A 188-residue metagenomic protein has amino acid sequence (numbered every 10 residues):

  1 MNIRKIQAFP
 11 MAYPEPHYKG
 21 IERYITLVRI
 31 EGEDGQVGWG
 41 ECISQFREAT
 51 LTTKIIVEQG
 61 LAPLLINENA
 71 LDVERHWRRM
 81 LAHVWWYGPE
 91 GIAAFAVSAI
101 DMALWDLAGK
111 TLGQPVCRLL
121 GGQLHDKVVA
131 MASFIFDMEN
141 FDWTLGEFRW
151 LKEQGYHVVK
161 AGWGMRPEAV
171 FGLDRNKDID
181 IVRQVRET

Functional and structural regions predicted by a protein language model:
M1-W39, I43-F46: Structured beta-strand/loop patches that form or line metal/cofactor-binding pockets in enzymes
K19-I21, G122-L124, E187-T188: Solvent-exposed alpha-helices and their adjacent loops that cap or buttress functional pockets in soluble metabolic
I25-L27, A99, V129, V158: Broad gene-expression machinery/nucleic-acid interaction feature
E31-T111: Metal- or metallocofactor-binding catalytic centers and their adjacent structured scaffolds across diverse enzyme
V57, D72, H76, A96 (+6 more regions): General structural feature for long, well-ordered alpha-helical segments within catalytic domains of soluble enzymes
D101-D137: Glycine-rich, aromatic-flanked loop segments that form ligand/cofactor-binding clefts across common enzyme folds
K127-T188: Metal-dependent enolase-superfamily TIM-barrel catalytic cores that perform enediolate-based chemistry
